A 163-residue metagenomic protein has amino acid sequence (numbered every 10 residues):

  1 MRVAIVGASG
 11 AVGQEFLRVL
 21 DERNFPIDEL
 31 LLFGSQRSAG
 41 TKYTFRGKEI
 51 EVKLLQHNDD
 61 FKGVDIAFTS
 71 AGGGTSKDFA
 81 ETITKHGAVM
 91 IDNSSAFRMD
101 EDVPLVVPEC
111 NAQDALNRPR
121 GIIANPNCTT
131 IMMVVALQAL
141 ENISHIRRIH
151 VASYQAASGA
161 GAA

Functional and structural regions predicted by a protein language model:
M1-A163: N-terminal Rossmann-like NAD(P) cofactor-binding subdomain of oxidoreductases, focused on the glycine-rich
